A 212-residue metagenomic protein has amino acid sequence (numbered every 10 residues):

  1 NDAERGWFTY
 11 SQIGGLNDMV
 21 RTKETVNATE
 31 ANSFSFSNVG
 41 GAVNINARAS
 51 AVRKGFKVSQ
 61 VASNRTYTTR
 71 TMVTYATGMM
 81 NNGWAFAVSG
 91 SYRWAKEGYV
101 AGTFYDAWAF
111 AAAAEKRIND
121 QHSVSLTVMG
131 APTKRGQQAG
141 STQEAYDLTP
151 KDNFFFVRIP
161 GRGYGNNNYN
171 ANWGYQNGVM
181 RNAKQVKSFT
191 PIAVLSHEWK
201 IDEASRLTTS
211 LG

Functional and structural regions predicted by a protein language model:
D2-N27: Short acidic/polar hinge/loop motifs at secondary-structure boundaries that mediate gating or recognition
A3-E4, E30-S33, A95, T133: Short beta-strands and strand-coil junctions in structured, solvent-facing domains, enriched
A3-W7, N32, V52, A87 (+1 more regions): Short acidic-glycine motifs
V20-E24, G40-A42, A47-N64, F86-V88 (+1 more regions): Transmembrane beta-strand segments of Gram-negative outer membrane beta-barrel proteins
S35, S63-Y67, G102-D106, Q176-N177 (+1 more regions): Short sequence motifs at beta-strands and strand-loop junctions characteristic of Gram-negative outer-membrane
N38-G40, T68-M72, A107-A109, S188-I192 (+2 more regions): Transmembrane beta-barrel architecture of outer-membrane proteins
G55, S63-A95, Y99-Q138, A193-S196 (+1 more regions): Transmembrane beta-barrel wall of Gram-negative outer-membrane proteins
S123-S196: Acidic/polar loop-and-plug regions of large Gram-negative outer-membrane beta-barrel proteins
